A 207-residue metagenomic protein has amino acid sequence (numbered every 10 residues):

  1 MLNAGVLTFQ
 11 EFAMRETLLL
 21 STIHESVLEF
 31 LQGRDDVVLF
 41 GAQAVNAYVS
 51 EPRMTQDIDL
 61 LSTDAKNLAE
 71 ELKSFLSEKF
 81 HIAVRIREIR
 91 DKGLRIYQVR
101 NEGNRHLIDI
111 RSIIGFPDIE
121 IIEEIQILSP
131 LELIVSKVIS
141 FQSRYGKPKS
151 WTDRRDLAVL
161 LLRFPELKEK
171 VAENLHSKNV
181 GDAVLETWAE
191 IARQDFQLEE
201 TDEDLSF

Functional and structural regions predicted by a protein language model:
M1-F207: Compositionally biased terminal segments of proteins
